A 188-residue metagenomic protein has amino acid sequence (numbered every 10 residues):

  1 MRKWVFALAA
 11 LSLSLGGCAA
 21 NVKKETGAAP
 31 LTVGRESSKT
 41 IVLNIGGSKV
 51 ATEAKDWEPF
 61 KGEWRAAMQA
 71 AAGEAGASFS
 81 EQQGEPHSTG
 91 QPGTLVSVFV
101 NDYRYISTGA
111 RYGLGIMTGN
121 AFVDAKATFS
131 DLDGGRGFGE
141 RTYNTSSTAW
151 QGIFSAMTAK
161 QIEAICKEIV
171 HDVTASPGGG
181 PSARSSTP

Functional and structural regions predicted by a protein language model:
M1-C18: Sec-dependent bacterial lipoprotein signal peptides
C18-G73, A77, E140-N144, T174-P188: A structural "domain/chain start" motif
K55-E63, M117, G152-A164: Soluble non-cytosolic domains of exported or imported proteins
A71, Y105-G113, V170-T174: Hydrophobic alpha-helical membrane segments
A77-E85: Short, well-structured beta-strand/strand-turn elements
G84-G137, S147-G152: Surface-exposed short loop/turn segments
D131-G178: Short secondary-structure boundary motifs at beta->alpha junctions and helix caps
